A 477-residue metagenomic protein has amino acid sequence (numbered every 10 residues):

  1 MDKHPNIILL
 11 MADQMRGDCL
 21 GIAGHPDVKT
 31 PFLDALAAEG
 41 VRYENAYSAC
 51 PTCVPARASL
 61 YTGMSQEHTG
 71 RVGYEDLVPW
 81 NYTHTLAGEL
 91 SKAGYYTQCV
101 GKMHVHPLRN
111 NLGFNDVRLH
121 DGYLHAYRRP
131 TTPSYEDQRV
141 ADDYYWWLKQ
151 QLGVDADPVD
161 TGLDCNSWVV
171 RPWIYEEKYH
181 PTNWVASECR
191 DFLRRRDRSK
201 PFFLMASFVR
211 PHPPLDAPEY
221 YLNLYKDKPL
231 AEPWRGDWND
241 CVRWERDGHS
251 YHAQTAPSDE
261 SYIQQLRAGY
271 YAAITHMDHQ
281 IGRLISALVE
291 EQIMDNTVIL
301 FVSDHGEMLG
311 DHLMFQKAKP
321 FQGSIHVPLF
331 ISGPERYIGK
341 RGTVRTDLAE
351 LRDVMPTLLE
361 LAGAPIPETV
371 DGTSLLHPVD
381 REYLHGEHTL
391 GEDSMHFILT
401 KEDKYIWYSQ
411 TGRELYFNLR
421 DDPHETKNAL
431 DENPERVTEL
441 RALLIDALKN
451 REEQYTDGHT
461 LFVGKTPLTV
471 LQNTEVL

Functional and structural regions predicted by a protein language model:
M1-Y408, E414, P423-A442, T469-L477: Formylglycine-dependent sulfatase
F417: Extracellular C-type lectin-like domains
R420: Residues forming the ATP-binding cleft of Hanks-type serine/threonine protein kinase domains
N433-D457: A contiguous, mid-protein "functional segment" used to position or interact with cofactors/ions or partner subunits
E453-Q472: Short, charged, surface-exposed hinge/linker loops at domain edges that act as mobile lids or interdomain connectors
